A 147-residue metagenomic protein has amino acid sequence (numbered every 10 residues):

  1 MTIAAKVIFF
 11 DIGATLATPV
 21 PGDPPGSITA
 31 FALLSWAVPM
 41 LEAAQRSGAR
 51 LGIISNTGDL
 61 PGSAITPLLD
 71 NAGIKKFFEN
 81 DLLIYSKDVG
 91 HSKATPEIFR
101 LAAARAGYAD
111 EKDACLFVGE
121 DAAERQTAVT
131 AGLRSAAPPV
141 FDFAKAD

Functional and structural regions predicted by a protein language model:
M1-T18, F31-A32, V38-Q45, A49-L60 (+1 more regions): Asp-based, Mg2+/Mn2+-dependent phosphohydrolase catalytic module
G22-F31: Surface-exposed cleft-lining segments at the edges of enzyme active sites
